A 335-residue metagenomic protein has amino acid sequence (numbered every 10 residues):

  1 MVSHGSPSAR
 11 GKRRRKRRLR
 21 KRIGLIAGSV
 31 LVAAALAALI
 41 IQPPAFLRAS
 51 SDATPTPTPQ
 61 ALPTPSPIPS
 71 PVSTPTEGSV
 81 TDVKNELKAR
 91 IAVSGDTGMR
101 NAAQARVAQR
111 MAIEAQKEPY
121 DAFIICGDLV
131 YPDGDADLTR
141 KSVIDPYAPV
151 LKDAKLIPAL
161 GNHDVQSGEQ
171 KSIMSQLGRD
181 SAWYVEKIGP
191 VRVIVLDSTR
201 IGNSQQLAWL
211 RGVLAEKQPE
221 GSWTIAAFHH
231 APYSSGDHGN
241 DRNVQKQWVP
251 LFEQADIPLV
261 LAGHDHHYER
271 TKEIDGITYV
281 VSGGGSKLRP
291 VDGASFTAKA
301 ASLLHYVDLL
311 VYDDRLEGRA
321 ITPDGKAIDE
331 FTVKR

Functional and structural regions predicted by a protein language model:
M1-L19: Terminal targeting segments of Actinobacterial cell-envelope proteins
R20-G28: Short, hydrophobic alpha-helical membrane anchors of single-pass surface/secreted proteins
A27-L39: Hydrophobic membrane-insertion alpha-helices, especially the h-region of bacterial N-terminal signal peptides
A37-D52: Hydrophobic single-pass membrane-insertion segments
S50-T139, S204, S235: N-terminal active-site segment of His-dependent metallophosphoesterases
P75, V83-N85, A112, Q116-P119 (+5 more regions): Extended active-site neighborhood of metal-dependent phosphoesterases/phosphodiesterases
D96, G127-D128, G161-N162, H229 (+1 more regions): Active-site glycine-centered loops adjacent to acidic/histidine catalytic or metal-binding residues that shape
G325-A327: Residue-level signal for glycine
